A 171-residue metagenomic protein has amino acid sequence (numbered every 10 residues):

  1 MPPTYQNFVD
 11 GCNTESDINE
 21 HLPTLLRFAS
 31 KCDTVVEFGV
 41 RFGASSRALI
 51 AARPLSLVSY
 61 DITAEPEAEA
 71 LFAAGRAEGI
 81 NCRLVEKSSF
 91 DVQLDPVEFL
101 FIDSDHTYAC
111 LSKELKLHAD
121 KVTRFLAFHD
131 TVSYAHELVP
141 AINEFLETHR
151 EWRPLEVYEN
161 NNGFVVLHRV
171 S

Functional and structural regions predicted by a protein language model:
M1-F101, D105-S171: A short alpha-helical cap/connector motif
